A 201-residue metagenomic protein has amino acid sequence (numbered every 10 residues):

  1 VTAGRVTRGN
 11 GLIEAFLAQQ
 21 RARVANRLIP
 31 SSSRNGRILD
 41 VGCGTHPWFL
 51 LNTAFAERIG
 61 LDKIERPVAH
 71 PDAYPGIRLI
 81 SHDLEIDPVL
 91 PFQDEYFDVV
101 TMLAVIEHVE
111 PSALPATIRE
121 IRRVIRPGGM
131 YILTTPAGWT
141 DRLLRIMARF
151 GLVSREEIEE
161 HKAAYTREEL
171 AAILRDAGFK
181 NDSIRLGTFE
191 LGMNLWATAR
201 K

Functional and structural regions predicted by a protein language model:
V1-Q93, V99-L103, P115-I118, K162-A164 (+1 more regions): Conserved N-terminal segment of class I S-adenosyl-L-methionine
N10-Q20, V99-M102, E110-R126, M130-K201: S-adenosyl-L-methionine-dependent methyltransferase catalytic module, highlighting the catalytic core
E107: Catalytic acidic motif of RecA-like/P-loop NTPases
